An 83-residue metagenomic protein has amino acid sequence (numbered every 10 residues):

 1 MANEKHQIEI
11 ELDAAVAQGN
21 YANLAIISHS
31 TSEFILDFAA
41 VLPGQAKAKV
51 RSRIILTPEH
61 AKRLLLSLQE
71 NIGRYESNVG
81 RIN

Functional and structural regions predicted by a protein language model:
M1-E59, R63-N83: N-terminal intrinsically disordered, cationic/polar leader segments that include organellar targeting peptides
